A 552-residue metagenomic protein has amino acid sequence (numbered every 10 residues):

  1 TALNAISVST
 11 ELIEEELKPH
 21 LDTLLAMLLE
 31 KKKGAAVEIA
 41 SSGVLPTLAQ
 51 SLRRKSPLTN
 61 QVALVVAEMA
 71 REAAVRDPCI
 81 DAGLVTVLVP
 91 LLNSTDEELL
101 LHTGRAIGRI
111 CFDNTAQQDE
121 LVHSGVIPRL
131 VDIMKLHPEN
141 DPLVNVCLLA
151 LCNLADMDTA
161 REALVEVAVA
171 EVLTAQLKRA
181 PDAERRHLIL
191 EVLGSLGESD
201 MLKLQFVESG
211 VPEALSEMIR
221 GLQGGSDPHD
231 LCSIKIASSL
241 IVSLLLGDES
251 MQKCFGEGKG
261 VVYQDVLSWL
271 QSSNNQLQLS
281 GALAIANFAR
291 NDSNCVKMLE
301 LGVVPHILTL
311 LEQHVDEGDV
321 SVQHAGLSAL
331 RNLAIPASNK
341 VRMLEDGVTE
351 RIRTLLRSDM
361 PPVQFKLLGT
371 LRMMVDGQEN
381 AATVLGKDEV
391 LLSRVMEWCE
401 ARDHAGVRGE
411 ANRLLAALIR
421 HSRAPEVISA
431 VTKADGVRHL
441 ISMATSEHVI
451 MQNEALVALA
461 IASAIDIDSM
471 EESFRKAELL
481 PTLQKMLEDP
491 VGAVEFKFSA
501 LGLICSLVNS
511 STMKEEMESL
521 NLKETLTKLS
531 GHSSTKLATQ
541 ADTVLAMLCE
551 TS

Functional and structural regions predicted by a protein language model:
T1-S51, V62, M69: N-terminal segments that cap or nucleate solenoid repeat domains
A2-I6, T47-A49, V87-V89, R129-M134 (+10 more regions): Buried hydrophobic core positions in alpha-solenoid tandem helical repeats
T10-L25, R54-A70, D81, N93-F112 (+19 more regions): Alpha-helical solenoid repeats of the armadillo/HEAT superfamily in eukaryotic scaffolding/adaptor proteins
V37, D77, A116-D119, T159-E162 (+8 more regions): Recurring C-terminal helix/loop segment of individual leucine-rich repeat
G43, L48-A49, P57, E68-A70 (+3 more regions): Long amphipathic alpha-helical scaffold regions
